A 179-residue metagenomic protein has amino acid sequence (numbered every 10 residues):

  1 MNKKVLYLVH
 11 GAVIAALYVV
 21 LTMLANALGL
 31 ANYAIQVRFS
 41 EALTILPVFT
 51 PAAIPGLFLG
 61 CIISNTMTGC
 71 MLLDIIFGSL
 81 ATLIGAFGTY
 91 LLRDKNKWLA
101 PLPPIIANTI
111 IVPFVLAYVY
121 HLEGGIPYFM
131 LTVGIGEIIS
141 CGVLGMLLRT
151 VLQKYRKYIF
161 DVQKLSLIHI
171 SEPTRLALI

Functional and structural regions predicted by a protein language model:
M1-V48, A52-P55: Hydrophobic transmembrane alpha-helices
M23-A34, A42, I62-F77, A81-L167: Membrane-embedded alpha-helical hairpins and interfacial helices in multi-pass inner-membrane proteins
R38, G124-G125, L176-A177: Secondary-structure junction/capping motif
F58: Short, acidic/hydrophobic/Gly-rich beta-strand patch recurrent on exposed beta strands that often constitutes part
I168-I179: Single conserved hydrophobic/aromatic residue that forms the stacking wall/gate of nucleotide- or nucleobase-binding
